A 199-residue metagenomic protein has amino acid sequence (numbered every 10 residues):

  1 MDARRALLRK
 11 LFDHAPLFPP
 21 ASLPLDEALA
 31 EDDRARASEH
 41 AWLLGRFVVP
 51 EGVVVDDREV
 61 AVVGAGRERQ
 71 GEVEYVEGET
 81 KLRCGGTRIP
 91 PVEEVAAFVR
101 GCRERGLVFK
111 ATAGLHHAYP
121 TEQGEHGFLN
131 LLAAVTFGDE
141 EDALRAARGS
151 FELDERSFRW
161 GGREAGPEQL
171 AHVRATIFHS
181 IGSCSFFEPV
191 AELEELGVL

Functional and structural regions predicted by a protein language model:
M1-L199: Expand to "…catalyze enediolate/carbanion chemistry for C-C bond making/breaking, isomerization, decarboxylation
